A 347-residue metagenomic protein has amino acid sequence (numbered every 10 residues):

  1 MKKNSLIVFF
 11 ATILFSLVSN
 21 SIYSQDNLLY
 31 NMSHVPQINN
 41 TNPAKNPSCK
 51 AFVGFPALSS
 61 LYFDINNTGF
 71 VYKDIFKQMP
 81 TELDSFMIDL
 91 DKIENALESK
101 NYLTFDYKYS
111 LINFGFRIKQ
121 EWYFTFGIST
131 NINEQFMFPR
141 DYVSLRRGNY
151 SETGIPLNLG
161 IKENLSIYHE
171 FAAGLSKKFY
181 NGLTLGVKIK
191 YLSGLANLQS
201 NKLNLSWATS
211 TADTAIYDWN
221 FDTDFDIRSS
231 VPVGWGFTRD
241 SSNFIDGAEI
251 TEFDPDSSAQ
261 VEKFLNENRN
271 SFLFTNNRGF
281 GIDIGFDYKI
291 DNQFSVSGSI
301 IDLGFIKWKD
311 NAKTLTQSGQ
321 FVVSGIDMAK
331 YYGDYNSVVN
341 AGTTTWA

Functional and structural regions predicted by a protein language model:
M1-L28: Bacterial Sec-dependent N-terminal signal peptides
K3, E98-Y102, L159-E163: Short coil/turn segments at secondary-structure boundaries
L6-I7, H34, Y288: Short hydrophobic/aromatic segments of transmembrane alpha-helices and their interfaces
L17, N46, S59, W235-G236 (+1 more regions): A generic alpha-helix propensity feature with a strong bias for hydrophobic helices
I22-F136: N-terminal, post-signal peptide beta-strand-biased segments of exported outer-membrane/organellar beta-barrel and other
N27-L29, M137, Y142-A347: Outer-membrane beta-barrel porins/channels
